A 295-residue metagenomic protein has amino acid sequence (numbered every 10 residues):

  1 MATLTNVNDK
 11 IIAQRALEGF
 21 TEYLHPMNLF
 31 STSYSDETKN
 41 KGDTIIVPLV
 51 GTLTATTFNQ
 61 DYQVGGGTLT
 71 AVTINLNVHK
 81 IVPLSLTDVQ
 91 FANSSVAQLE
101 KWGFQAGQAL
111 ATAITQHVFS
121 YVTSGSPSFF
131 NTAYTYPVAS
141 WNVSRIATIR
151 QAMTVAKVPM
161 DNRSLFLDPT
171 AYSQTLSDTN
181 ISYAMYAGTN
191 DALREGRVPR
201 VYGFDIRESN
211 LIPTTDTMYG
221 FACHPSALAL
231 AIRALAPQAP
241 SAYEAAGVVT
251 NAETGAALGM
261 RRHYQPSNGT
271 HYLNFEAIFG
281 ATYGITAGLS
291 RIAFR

Functional and structural regions predicted by a protein language model:
M1-L76, A293: N-terminal "assembly arms/tails" that initiate or stabilize quaternary assembly in self-assembling proteins
A2-V7, T57, F91, Q105-Y136 (+1 more regions): Signature of extracytoplasmic/envelope-associated structural regions
L4-L17, T21, A236-A239, G247 (+2 more regions): Surface-exposed molecular-recognition determinants
V47, V72-N131, A156-P169, I206 (+1 more regions): Long, contiguous amphipathic alpha-helices that act as assembly "spine/axial" helices in icosahedral shell and virion
A55-F58, S94, Q174-S177, A184 (+2 more regions): Short helix/loop capping segments that flank catalytic or ligand/cofactor-binding pockets
P127-F204: Extended, solvent-exposed, turn-rich assembly/linker loops in the middle of proteins
Y186-P237, R262, S267, N274-A277: A structural signal for small-residue-enriched, beta-sheet-centric alpha/beta enzyme cores and oligomeric scaffold folds
A252-R295: Extended, compositionally biased alpha-helical segments that mediate assembly or anchoring
